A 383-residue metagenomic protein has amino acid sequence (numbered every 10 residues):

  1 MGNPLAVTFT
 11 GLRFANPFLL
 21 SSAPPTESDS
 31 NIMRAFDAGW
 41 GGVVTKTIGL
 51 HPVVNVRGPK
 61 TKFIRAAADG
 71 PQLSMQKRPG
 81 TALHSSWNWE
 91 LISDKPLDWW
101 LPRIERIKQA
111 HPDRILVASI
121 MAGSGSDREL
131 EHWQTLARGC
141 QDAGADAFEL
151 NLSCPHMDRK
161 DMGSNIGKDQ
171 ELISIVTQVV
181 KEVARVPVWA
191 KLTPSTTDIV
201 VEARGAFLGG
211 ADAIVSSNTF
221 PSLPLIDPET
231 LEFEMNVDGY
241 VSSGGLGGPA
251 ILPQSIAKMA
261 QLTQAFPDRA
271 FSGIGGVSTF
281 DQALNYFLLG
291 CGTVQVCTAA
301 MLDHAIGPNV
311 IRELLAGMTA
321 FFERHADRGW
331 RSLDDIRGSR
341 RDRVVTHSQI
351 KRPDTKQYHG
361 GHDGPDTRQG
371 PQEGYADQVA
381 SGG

Functional and structural regions predicted by a protein language model:
M1, L246-A270, S278-G383: Alpha/beta catalytic cores of nucleotide-metabolism and tRNA/nucleoside-modifying enzymes
G2-T8, S28-H111: Glycine-rich, positively charged N-terminal anion/phosphate-binding segment
L5-S22, T61, P79-H84, I107-G123 (+3 more regions): N-terminal small/glycine-rich loop or linker at the start of catalytic domains across soluble metabolic enzymes
F14-S28, N88-D94, V117-H132, W189-T197 (+3 more regions): Active-site mouth loops of central-metabolism enzymes
A23, I48, S153, T219 (+1 more regions): Flexible loop residues that form catalytic and substrate-binding hotspots at small-molecule/glycan-binding clefts
M33-A38, G42, G125-S272, F280-V296 (+2 more regions): Alpha/beta enzyme core
F36, P52-G70, L223-S243, A299-R331 (+2 more regions): C-terminal helical cap(s) of enzyme catalytic domains, especially alpha/beta-barrels
D69-Q170: Active-site beta->alpha loop and helix N-cap motifs at the rims of alpha/beta catalytic domains
